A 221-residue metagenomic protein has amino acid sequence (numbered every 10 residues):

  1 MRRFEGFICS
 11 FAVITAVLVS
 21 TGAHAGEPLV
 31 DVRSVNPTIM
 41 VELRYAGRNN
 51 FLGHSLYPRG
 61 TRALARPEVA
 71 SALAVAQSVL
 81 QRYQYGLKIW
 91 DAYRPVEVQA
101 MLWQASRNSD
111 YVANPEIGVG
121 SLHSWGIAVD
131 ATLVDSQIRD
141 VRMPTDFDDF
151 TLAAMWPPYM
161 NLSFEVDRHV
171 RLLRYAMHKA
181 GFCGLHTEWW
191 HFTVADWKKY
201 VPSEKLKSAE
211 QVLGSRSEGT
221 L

Functional and structural regions predicted by a protein language model:
M1-F4: Positively charged n-region of N-terminal signal peptides that target proteins for export
F7-I8, D196: Intrinsically disordered, low-complexity segments enriched in polar/charged small residues
I8-V19: Bacterial N-terminal signal peptides
T21-A92, L102-T187, A195-L221: Extracytoplasmic cell-surface/polysaccharide-interacting catalytic and binding patches
P95: Segments that shape or occlude catalytic/ligand-binding pockets
V98: Short, well-ordered surface patches within globular domains
F192: Conserved metal-phosphate-binding beta-hairpin within the catalytic cores of diverse ATP-dependent phosphoryl-transfer
